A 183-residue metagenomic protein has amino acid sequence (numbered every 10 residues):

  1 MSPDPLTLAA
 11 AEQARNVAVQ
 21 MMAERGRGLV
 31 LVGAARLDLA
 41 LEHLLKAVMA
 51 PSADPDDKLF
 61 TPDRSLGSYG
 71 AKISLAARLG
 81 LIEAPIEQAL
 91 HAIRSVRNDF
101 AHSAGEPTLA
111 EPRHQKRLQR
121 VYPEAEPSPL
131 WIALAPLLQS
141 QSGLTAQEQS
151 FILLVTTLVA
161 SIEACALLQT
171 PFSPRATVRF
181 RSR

Functional and structural regions predicted by a protein language model:
M1-R183: Amphipathic alpha-helical interface elements
